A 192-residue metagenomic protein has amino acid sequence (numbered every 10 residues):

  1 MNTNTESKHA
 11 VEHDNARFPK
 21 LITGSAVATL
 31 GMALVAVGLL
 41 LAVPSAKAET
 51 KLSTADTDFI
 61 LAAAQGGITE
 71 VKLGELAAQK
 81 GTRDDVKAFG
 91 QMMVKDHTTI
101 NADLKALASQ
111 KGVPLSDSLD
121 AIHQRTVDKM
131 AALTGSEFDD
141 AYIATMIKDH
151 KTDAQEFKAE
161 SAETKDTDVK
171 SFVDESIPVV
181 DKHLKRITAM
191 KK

Functional and structural regions predicted by a protein language model:
N2-D14, I22-K192: His/Met- and acidic-residue-enriched segments that coordinate or traffic transition-metal cofactors and support
